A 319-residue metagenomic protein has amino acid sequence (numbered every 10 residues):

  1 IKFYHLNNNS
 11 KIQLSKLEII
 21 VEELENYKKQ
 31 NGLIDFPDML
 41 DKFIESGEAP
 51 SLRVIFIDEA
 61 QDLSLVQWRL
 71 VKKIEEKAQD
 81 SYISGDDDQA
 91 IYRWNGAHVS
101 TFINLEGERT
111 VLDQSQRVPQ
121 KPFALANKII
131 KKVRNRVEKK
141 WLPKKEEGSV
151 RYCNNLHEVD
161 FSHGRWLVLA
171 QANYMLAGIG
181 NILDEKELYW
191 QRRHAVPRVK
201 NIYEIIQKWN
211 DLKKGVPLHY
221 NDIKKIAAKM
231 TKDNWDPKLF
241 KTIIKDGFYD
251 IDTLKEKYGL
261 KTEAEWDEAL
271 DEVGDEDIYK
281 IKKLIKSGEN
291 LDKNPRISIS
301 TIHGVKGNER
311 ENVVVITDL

Functional and structural regions predicted by a protein language model:
I1-F56, L65-L70, R93: Accessory N-terminal region flanking or inserted into the helicase ATPase core in nucleic-acid motor proteins
Q13-L14, S64, H219, G274: Ser/Thr-centered flexible coil motifs
E45-E48, V159-F161, E289-K293: A short acidic-Thr-Gly-centered motif at the start of a beta-strand
A49-S51, K77-A78, S162-H163: Short loop/turn elements that form and flank the Walker-type P-loop nucleotide-binding site in RecA-like NTPase cores
V54, Q61-E147, L167-I182, Q191-K200 (+3 more regions): Conserved helicase motor core of SF1/SF2 NTP-dependent helicases
Q120-F123, A170-L319: Core RecA-like ATPase module of SF1/SF2 helicases and allied nucleic-acid translocases
S149-G164: Conserved interdomain hinge at the start of the Helicase C-terminal
